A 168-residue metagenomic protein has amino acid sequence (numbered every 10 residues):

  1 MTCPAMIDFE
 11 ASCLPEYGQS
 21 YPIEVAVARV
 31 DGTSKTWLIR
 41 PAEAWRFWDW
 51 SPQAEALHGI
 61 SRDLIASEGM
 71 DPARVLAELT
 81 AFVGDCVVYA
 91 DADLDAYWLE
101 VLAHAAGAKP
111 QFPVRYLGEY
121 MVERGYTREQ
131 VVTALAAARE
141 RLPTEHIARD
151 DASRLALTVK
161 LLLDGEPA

Functional and structural regions predicted by a protein language model:
M1-C3, P167-A168: Short, low-complexity, intrinsically disordered N-terminal peptides in bacterial proteins
T2-A5, F9-A96: Conserved non-catalytic scaffold segment of RNase H-like nuclease domains
L38-P41, V114-R115, A168: Short alpha-helical "patches" and their helix-cap loops
E43-R46, P52-E55, R62-I65, L117-A156: Active-site-proximal helix-loop-helix substrate-binding element of RNase H-like nuclease domains
L57, E78, F82, L102 (+3 more regions): Residues that form generic nucleotide/phosphate-binding pockets
A81-G84, A108, D164: Secondary-structure boundary motif
V87-D93, Y97-A103, T133-A168: Acidic, Mg2+-coordinating catalytic module of metal-dependent nucleases/exonucleases that use a two-metal-ion mechanism
A103-L117: A short alpha->loop->secondary-structure connector
